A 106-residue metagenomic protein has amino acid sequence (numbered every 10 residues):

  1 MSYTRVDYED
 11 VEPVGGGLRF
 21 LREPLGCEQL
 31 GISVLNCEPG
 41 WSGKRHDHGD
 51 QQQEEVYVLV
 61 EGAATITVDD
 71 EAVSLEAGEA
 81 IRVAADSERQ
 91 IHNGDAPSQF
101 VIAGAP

Functional and structural regions predicted by a protein language model:
M1-G31, P39, R45: A short, N-terminal "cap"/entry segment at the start of jelly-roll beta-barrel domains of the cupin/DSBH fold
G26, A85-P106: Ligand-binding loop in jelly-roll beta-barrel domains
G26-E28, T67-E71, G94: Short strand-coil-strand connectors
Q29-G31, Q53, P97: A structure-centric signal for secondary-structure junctions around beta-strands
V34-C37, G49-I66: Short, conserved beta-strand element in jelly-roll/cupin
V56, A63-T65, A72, E88 (+1 more regions): Structural motif
D69-D86: Short acidic-glycine-tyrosine-enriched beta hairpin
